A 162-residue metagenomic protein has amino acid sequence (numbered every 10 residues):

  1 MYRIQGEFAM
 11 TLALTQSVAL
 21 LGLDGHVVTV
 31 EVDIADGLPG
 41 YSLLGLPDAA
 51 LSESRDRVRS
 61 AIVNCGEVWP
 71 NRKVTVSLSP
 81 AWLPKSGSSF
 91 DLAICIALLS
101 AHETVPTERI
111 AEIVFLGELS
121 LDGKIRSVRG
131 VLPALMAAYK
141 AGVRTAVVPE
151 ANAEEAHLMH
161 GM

Functional and structural regions predicted by a protein language model:
M1-M162: Peripheral, non-AAA+ core regions of ATP-driven protein-machinery
